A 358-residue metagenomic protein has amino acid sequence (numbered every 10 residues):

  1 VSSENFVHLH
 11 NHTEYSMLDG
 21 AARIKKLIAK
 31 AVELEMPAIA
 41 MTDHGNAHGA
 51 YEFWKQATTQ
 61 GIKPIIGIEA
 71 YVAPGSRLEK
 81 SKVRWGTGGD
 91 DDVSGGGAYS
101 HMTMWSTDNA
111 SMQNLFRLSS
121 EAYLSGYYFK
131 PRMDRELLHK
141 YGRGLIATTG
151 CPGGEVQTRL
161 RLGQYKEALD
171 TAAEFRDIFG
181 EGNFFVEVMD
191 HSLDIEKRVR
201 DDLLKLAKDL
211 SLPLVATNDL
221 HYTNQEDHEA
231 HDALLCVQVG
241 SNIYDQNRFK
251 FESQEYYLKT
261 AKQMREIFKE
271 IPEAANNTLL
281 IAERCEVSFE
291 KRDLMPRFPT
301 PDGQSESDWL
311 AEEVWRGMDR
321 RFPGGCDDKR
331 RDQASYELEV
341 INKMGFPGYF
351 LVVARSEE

Functional and structural regions predicted by a protein language model:
V1-E357: Phosphodiester-processing cores and adjacent nucleic acid-binding clamps
